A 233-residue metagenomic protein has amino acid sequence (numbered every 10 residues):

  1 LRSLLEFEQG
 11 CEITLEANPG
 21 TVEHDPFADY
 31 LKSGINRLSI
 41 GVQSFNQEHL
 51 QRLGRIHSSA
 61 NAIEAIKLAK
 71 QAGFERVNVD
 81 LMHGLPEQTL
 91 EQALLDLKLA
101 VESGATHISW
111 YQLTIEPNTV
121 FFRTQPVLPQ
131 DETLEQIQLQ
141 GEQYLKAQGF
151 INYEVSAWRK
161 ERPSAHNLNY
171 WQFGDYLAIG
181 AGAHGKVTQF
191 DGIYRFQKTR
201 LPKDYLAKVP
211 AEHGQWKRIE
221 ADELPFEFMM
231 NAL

Functional and structural regions predicted by a protein language model:
L1-L233: C-terminal scaffold of the Radical SAM
